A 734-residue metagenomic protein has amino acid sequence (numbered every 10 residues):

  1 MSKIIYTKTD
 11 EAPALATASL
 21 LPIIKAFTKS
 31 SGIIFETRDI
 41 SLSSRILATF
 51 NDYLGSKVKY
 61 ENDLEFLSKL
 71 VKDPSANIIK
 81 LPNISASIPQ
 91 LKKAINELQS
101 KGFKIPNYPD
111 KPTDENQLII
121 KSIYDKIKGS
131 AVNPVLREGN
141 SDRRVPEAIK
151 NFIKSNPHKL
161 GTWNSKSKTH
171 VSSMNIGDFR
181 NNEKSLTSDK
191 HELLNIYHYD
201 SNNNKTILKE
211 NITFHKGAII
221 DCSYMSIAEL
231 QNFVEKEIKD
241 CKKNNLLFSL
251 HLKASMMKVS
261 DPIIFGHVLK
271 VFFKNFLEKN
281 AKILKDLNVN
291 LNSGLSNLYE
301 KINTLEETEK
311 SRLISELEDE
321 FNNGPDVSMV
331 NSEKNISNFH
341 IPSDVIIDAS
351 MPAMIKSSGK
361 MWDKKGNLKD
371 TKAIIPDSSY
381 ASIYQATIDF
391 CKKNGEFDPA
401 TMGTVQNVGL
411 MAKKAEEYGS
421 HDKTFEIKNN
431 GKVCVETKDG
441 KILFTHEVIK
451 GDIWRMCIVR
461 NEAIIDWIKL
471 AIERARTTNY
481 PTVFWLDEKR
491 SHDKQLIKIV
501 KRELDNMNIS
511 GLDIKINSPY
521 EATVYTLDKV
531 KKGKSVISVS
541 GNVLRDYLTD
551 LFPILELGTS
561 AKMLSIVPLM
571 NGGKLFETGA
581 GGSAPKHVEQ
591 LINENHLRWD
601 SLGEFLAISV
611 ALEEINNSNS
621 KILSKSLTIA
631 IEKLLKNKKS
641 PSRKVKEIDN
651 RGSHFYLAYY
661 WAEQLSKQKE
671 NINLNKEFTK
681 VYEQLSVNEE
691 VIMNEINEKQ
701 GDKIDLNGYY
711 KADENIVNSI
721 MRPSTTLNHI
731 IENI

Functional and structural regions predicted by a protein language model:
S2-G266, N275-K279, I283-I499, E503 (+6 more regions): Extended, well-ordered protein cores
V271-F272: Short active-site loop/helix that positions an aromatic residue
S666-K669: Ligand-binding pocket scaffold of soluble enzyme catalytic domains
N675-E683: Short, charged, amphipathic alpha-helical segments
M693-Y710: A glycine-biased, small/acidic residue-tolerant capping/turn segment at secondary-structure junctions
N715-I734: C-terminal accessory extensions/subdomains outside the catalytic/core fold
